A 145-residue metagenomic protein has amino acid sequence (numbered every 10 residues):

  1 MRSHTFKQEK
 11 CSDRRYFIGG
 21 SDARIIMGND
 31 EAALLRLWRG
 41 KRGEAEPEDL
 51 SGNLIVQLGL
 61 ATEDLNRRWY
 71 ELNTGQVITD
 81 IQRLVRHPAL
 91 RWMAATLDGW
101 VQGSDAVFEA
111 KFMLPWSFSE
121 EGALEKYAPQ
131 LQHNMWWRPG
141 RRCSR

Functional and structural regions predicted by a protein language model:
M1-A61, L65: Charged, glycine-rich intrinsically disordered N-terminal tails and low-complexity linkers that flank
L54-V56, L60, L65-R67, N73-R145: Mg2+/Mn2+-dependent nuclease catalytic core
